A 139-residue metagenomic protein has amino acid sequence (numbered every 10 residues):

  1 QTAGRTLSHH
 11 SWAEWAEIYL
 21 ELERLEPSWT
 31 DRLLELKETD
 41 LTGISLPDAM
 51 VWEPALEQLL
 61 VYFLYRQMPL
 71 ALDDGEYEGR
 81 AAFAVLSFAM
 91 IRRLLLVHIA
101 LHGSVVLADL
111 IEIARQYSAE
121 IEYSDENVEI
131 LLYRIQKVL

Functional and structural regions predicted by a protein language model:
Q1-L139: Hydrophobic, aromatic-lined core segments that form the binding pocket/scaffold for planar heteroaromatic ligands
